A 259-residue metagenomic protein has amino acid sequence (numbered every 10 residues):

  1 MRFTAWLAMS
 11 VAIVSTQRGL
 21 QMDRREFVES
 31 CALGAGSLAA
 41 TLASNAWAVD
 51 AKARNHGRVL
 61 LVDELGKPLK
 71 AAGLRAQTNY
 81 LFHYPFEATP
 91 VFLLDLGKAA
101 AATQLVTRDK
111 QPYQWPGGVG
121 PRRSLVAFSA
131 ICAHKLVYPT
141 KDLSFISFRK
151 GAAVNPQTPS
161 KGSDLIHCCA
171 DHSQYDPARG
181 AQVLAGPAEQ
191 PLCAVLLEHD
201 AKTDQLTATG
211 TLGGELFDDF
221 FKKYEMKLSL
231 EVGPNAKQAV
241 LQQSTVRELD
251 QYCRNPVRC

Functional and structural regions predicted by a protein language model:
M1-M22: N-terminal secretory signal peptides
I13, Q21-C31, S37-N55: N-terminal twin-arginine translocation
A46-V154, E198-C259: N-terminal pre-ligand scaffold of iron-sulfur
S129-H134, D164-A170: C-type cytochrome heme c attachment motif
V137, C168-R179: Short Cys/His-centered divalent metal-binding micro-motifs
S144, A152-P159, D164, D176-T209: Polybasic, low-complexity binding patches
